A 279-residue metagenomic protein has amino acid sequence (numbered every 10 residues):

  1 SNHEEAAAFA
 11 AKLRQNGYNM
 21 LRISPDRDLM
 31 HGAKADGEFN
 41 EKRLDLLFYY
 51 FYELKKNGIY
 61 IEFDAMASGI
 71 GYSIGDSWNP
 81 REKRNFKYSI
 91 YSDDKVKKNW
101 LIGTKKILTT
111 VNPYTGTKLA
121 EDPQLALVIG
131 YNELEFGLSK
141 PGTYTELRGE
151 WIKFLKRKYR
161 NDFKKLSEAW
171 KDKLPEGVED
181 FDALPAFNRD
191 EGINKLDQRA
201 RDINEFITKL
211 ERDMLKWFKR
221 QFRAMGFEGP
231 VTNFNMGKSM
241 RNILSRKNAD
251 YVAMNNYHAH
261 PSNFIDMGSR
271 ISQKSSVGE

Functional and structural regions predicted by a protein language model:
S1-R220, A224-P230, F234-A249, P261: Active-site mouth of glycoside hydrolases
T232, I243-G278: Carboxylate/His-rich catalytic cores and anion/metal-binding grooves
